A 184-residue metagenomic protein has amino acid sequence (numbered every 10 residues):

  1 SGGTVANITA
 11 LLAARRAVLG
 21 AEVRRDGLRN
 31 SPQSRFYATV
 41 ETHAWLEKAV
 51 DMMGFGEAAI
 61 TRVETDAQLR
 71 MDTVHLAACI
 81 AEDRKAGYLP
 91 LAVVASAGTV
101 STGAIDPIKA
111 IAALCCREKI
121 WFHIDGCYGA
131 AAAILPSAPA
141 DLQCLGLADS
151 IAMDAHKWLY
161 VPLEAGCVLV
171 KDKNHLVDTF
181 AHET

Functional and structural regions predicted by a protein language model:
G2-G3: Helix-enriched interaction subdomains in cytosolic or periplasmic regions, typified by TIR/SEFIR signaling/NADase cores
A6-T179: Conserved PLP-enzyme active-site core in the AAT-like
